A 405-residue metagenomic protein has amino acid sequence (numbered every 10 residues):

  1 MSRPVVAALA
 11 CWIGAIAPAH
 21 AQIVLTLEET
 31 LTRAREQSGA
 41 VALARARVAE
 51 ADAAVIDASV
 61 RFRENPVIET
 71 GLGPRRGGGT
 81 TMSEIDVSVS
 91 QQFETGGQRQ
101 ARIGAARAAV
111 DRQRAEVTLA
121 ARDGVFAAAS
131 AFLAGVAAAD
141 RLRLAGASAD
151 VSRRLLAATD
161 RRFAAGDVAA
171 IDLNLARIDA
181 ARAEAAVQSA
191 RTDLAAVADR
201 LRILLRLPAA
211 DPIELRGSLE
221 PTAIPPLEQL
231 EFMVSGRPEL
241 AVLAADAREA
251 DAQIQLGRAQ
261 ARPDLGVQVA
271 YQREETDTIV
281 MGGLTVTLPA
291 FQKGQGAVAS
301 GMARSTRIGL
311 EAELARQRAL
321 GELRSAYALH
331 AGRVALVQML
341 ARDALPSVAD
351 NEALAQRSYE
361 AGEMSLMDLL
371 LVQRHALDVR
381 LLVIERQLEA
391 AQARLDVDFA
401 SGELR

Functional and structural regions predicted by a protein language model:
M1-P4: Positively charged n-region of N-terminal signal peptides that target proteins for export
A7-I16: Bacterial N-terminal signal peptides
A21-G71, S83, Q92-F93, A101 (+8 more regions): Bacterial Sec-pathway N-terminal export signals of envelope proteins
V24-L27, N65-A120, A241-R316, S365: Small/polar-residue-enriched beta-strand and adjacent coil segments characteristic of outer-membrane beta-barrel
L43-A58, A120-A145, A149, R154-A157 (+5 more regions): Amphipathic alpha-helical coiled-coil segments
G104-R107, A170-I178, L366-R374: Short, charged, amphipathic alpha-helical segments
A120-G236, A326-L329, R333: Periplasmic alpha-helical coiled-coil/stalk elements that build and connect Gram-negative outer-membrane
